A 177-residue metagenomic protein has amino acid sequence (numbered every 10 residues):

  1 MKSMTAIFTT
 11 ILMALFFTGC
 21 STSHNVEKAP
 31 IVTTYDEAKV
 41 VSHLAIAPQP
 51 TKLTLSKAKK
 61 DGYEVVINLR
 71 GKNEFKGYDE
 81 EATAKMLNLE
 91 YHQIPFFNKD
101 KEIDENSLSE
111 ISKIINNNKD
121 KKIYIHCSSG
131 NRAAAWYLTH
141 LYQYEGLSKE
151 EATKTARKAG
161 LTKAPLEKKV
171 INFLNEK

Functional and structural regions predicted by a protein language model:
M1-F8: Bacterial N-terminal signal peptides that target proteins for export
F8-T18: Bacterial N-terminal signal peptides
C20-I123, W136-K177: Cys-dependent protein tyrosine phosphatase-like superfamily
C127: Short cysteine clusters
G130: Substrate/cofactor-recognition hotspot
A133: Short active-site segment of divalent metal-dependent hydrolases/proteases that encodes the spacing between
